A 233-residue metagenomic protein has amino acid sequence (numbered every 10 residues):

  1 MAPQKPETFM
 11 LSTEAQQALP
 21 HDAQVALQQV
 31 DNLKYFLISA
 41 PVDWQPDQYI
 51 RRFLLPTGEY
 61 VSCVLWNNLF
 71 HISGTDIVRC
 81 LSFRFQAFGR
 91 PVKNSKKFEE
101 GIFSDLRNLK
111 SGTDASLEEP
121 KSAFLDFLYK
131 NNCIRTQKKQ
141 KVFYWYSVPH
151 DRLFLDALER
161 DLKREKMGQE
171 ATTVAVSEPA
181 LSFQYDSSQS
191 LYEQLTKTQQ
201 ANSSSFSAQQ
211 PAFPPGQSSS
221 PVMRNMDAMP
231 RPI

Functional and structural regions predicted by a protein language model:
M1-T75, Q169-I233: Proline/serine/threonine-rich intrinsically disordered activation/regulatory regions of eukaryotic transcriptional
S12, Y60, V64, L81 (+2 more regions): Generic signal for short, ordered secondary-structure residues within or immediately flanking folded domains
A23-L27, F88, R107, F124: Homeobox/homeodomain signature
L27, K34, D47-R52, G58-V61 (+4 more regions): Beta-strand-rich binding-surface signature of beta-sandwich/beta-barrel folds used to engage anionic ligands
Q28, Y35, S39, R79 (+6 more regions): Charged/polar, solvent-exposed surface patches and flexible loops
V61-K97: Short, amphipathic alpha-helical interface elements at domain boundaries that mediate macromolecular binding
S95-S182: Chromatin/DNA-recognition segments of nuclear transcriptional regulators
